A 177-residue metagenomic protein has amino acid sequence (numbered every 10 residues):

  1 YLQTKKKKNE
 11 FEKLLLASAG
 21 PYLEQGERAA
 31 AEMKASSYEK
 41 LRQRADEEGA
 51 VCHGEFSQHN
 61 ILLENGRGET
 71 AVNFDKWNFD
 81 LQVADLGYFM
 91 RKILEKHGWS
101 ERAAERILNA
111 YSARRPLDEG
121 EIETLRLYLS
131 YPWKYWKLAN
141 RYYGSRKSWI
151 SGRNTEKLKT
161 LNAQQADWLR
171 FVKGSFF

Functional and structural regions predicted by a protein language model:
Y1-V51: ATP-dependent phospho-/nucleotidyl transfer catalytic cores
E32-Q82: Active-site acidic catalytic loop and adjacent metal/ATP-binding pocket of ATP-dependent phosphoryl transfer enzymes
E39, L127-Y128: Short acidic/histidine-centered micro-motifs embedded in hydrophobic/aromatic stretches that mark compact functional
V83-P116, L129-K147: Active-site activation/catalytic loop segments of kinase-like enzymes and analogous catalytic loops in related
L117-E121: Helix N-cap / loop-to-helix initiation motif
Y135-F177: ATP/Mg2+ or Mg2+-diphosphate-binding catalytic cores that bind nucleotide phosphates or diphosphates via glycine-rich
